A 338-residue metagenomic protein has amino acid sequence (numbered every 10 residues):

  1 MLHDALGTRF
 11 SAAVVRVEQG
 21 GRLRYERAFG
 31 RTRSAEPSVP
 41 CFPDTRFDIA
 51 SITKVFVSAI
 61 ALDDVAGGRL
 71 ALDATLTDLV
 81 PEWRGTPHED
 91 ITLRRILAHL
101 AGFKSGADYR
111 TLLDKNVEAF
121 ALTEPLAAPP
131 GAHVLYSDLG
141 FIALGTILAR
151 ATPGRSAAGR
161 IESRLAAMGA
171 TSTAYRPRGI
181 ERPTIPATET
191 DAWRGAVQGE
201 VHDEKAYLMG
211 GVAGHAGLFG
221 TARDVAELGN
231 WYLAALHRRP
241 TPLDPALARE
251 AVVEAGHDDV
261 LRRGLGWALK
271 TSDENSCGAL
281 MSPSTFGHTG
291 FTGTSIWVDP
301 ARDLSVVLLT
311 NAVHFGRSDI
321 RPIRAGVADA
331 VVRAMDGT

Functional and structural regions predicted by a protein language model:
M1-F47, A71, A119, D203 (+1 more regions): Short, conserved catalytic-motif segment at the N-terminal edge
L2-D4, R46, P130, V253 (+2 more regions): Short, P/G- and charge-enriched loop/turn segments at secondary-structure junctions
L6-V14, E36-R95, L126-L139, A213-A216: Short active-site loop at a secondary-structure junction that contains or immediately precedes the catalytic residue(s)
S11-A13, T292-S295: Short loop/turn microsegments at loop-to-beta-strand junctions
V15, G21, K54-V57, A61 (+5 more regions): Residue-level preference for non-acidic, small/hydrophobic
L23, R33, T86-S284: Short, surface-exposed loop or secondary-structure junction motifs that flank catalytic or metal-binding residues
I296-W297, D303-A312: Short, well-ordered beta-strand elements
H314-G337: Generic C-terminus detector
